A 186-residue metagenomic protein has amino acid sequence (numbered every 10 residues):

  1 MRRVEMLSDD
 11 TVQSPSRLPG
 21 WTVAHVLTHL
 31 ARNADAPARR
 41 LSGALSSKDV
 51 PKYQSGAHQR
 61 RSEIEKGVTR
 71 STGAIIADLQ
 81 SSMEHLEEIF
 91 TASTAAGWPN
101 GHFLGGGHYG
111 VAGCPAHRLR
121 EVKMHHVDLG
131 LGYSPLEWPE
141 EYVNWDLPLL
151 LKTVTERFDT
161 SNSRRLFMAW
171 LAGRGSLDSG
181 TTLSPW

Functional and structural regions predicted by a protein language model:
M1, E5, A34-A38, Q80-T91 (+3 more regions): Structural signal for well-ordered, non-membrane alpha-helices
E5-T11: Extracellular-facing binding/remodeling surfaces
T11-N33, S62-I75, H102-R120, P139-D146: Alpha-helical scaffold segments that form or flank carboxylate-/histidine-based iron centers
A24-G56: Conserved alpha-helical segments that form or flank metal/cofactor-binding pockets of metalloenzymes
S42-V50, A92-W186: Structured surface interface patches that mediate subunit assembly and partner/cofactor docking
S47-G105, A112: A small/polar active-site loop signature that marks catalytic segments
